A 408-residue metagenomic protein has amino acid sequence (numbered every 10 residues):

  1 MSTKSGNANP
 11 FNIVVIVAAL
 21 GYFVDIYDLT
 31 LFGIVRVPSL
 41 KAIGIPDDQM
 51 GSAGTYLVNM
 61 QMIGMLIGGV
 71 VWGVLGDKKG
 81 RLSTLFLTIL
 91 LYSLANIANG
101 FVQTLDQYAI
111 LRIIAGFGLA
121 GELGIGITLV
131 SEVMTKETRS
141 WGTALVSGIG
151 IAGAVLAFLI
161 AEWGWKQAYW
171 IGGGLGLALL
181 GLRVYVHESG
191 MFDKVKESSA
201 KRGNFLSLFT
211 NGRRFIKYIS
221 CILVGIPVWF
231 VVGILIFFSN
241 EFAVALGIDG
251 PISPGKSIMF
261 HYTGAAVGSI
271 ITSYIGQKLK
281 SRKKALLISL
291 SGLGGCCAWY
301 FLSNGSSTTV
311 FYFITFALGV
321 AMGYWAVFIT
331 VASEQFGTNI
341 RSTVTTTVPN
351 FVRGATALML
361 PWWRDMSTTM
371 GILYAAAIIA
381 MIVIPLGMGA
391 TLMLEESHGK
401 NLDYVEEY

Functional and structural regions predicted by a protein language model:
G33, R214-S269, T356-L360: Extracytoplasmic gate region of multi-pass secondary transporters
V35-I67: Extracellular/periplasmic helix-loop-helix junction of adjacent transmembrane segments in MFS-like secondary
I67-Q103: Conserved MFS/SLC helix-loop-helix module at the cytosolic interface between two early adjacent transmembrane helices
G69-G80, S269-S281: Helix-to-loop junctions at the C-terminal end of transmembrane segments in multipass secondary transporters
K78-T88, E137, K278-L290: Cytoplasmic membrane-interface "Motif A"-like loop-to-helix N-cap segments of 12-TM Major Facilitator Superfamily
G80, F101-Q107, T135, K280 (+1 more regions): Helix-breaking motifs and short loop linkers at transmembrane-helix boundaries and internal kinks in secondary membrane
L90-Q103, S291-G305: C-terminal ends and interior cores of transmembrane alpha-helices in multi-pass membrane transporters/permeases
T138-E162, L175, T346-M359: Glycine-rich segments within core transmembrane alpha-helices of 12-TM secondary carriers
